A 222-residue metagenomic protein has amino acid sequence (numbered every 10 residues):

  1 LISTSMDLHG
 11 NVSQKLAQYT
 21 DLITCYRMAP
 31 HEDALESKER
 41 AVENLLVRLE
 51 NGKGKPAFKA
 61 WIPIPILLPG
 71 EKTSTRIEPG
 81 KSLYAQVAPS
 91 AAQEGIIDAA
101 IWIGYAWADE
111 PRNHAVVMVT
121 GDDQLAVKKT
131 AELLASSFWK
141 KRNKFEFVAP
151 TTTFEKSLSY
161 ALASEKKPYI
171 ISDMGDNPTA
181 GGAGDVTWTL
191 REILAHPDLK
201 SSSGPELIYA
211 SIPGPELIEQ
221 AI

Functional and structural regions predicted by a protein language model:
L1-N51, D173-L190, L194, D198-P215: Active-site histidine-anchored catalytic micro-motif
Q14-Q18, K55-K59, W107: Short hydrophobic/aromatic-rich motifs at helix boundaries and adjacent loops
Y19-L22, K59-W61, E132, E165-K167: Short amphipathic alpha-helical segments, especially helix-boundary/capping motifs
L49-G80: Internal, active-site/partner-interface "lid" segment
L68-I222: Hard-cation-handling environments
